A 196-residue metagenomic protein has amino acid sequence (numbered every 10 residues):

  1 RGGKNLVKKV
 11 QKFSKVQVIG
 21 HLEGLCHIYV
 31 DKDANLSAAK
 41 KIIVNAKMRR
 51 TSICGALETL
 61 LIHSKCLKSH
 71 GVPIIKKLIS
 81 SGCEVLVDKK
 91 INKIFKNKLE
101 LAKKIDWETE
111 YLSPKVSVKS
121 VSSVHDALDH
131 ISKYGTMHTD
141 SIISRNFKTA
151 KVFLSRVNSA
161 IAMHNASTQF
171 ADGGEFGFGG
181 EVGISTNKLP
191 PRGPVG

Functional and structural regions predicted by a protein language model:
R1-G2: Active-site phosphate-binding strand-loop segment of PLP-dependent enzymes
N5-L6, P73, D126, T149: Short Gly/charged-rich anion-binding patches and loops
V7-S113, H164: ALDH superfamily catalytic-core signature
K103-G196: Conserved C-terminal structural/oligomerization subdomain of aldehyde/semialdehyde dehydrogenase
